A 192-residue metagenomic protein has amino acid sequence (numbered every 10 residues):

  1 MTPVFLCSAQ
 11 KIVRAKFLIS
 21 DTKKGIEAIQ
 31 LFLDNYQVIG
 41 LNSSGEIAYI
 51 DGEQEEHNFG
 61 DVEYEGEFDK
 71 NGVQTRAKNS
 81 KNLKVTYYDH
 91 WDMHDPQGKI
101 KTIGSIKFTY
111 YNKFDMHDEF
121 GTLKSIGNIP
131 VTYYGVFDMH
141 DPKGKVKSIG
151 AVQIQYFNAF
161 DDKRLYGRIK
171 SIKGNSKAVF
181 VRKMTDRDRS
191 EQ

Functional and structural regions predicted by a protein language model:
M1-I12: Bacterial Sec-dependent N-terminal signal peptides
R14-Q192: Repetitive, compositionally biased segments used for assembly/scaffolding
